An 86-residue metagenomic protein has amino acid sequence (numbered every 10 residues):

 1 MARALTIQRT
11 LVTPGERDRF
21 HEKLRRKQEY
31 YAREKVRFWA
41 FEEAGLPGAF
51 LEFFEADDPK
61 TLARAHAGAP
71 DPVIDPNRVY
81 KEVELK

Functional and structural regions predicted by a protein language model:
M1-K86: Short S/T/G/P-rich N-terminal loop/turn motif that feeds into the first structured element of a domain
